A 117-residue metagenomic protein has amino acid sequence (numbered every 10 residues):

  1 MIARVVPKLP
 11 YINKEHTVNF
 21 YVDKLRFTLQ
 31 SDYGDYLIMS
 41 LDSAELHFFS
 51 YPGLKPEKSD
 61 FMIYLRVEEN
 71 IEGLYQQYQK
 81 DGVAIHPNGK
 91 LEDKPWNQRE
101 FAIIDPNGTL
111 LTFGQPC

Functional and structural regions predicted by a protein language model:
M1-A3, K55-D60, P95: Short glycine-enriched loop/turn motifs at secondary-structure junctions
M1-V18, I63: N-terminal beta-strand motif that seeds the catalytic metal site of vicinal oxygen chelate
P7-P10, P95, A102, F113-C117: Short beta->alpha transition motifs characteristic of CBS
K14-L25, L110: Conserved active-site alpha-helix within GNAT-family acetyltransferase domains
K24-L29, V83-I85: Conserved acetyl-CoA-binding loop of GNAT-fold acetyltransferases
T28-F61, R66, L110-Q115: Conserved short beta-strand elements that form part of the metal-binding/catalytic scaffold of enzyme active sites
I63-L110: Vicinal oxygen chelate
